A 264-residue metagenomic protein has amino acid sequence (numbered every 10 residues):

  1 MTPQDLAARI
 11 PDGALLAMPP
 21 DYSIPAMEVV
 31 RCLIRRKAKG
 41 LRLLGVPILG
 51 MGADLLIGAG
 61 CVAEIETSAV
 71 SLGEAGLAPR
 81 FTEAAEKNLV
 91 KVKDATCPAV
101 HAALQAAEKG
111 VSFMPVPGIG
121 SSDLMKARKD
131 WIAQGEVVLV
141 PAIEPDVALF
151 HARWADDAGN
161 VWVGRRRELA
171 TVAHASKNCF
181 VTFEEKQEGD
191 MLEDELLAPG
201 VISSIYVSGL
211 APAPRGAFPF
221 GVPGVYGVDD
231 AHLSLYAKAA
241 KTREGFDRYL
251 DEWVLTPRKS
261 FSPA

Functional and structural regions predicted by a protein language model:
M1-A264: Conserved alpha/beta enzyme-core scaffold
